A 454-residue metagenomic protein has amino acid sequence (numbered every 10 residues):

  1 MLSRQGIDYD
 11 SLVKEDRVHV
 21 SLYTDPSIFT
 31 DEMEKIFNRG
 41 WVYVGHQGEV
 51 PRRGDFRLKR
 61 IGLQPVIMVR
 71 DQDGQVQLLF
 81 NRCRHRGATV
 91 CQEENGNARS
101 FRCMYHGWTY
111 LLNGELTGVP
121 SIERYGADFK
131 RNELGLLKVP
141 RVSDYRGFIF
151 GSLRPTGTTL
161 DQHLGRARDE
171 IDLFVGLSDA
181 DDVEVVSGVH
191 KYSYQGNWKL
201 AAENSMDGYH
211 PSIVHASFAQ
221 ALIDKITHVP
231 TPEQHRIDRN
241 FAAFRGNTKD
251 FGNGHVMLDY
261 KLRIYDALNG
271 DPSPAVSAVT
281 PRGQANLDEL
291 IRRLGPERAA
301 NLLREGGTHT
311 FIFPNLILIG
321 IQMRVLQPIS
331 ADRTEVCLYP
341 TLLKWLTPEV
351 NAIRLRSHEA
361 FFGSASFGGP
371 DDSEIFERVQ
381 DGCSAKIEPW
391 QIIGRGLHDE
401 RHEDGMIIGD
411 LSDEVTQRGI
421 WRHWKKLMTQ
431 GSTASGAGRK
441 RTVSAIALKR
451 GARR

Functional and structural regions predicted by a protein language model:
M1-R4, K14, A452: Non-catalytic, topology-defining segments of multipass membrane proteins
L2-D8, I171-F174: Short, flexible segments with low predicted structural confidence
G6-L22: Short, contiguous pre-domain boundary segments
L22, P26-F37, V42-G62: Glycine/alanine-rich phosphate-binding loops at beta-alpha junctions
N38-P51, S121-Y125, R304-F311: Short Pro/Gly-enriched beta-strand edge/turn motifs at strand-loop
E49-D169: Rieske [2Fe-2S] iron-sulfur-binding domain
R70, Q75, P140-R454: C-terminal catalytic domain of Rieske-type non-heme iron oxygenases
